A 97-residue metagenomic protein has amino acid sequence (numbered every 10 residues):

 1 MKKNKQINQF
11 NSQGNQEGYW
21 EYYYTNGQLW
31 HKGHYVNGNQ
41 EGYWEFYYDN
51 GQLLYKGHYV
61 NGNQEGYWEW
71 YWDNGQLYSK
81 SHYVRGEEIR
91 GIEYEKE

Functional and structural regions predicted by a protein language model:
M1-E97: Glycine/tyrosine- and acidic-biased, solvent-exposed loop/turn segments at the edges of beta-strands
